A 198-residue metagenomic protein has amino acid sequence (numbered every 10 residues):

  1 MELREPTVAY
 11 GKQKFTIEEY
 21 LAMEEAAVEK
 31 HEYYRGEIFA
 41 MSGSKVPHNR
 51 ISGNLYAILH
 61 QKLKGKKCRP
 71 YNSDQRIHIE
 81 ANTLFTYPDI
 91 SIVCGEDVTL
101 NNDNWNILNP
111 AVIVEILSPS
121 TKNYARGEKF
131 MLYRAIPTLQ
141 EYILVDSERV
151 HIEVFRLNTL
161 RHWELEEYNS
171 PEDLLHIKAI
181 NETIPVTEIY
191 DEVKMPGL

Functional and structural regions predicted by a protein language model:
M1-L198: Gly/Pro/Ser/Thr-rich low-complexity, intrinsically disordered segments predominantly at protein N-termini
